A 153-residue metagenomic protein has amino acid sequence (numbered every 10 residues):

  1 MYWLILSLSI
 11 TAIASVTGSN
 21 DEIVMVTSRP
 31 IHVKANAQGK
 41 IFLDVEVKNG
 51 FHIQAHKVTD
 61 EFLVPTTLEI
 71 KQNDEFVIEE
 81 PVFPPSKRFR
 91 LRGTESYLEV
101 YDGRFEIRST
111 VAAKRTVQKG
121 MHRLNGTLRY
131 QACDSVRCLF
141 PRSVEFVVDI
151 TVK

Functional and structural regions predicted by a protein language model:
M1-A12: Bacterial N-terminal signal peptides
I13-K153: Extracellular/lumen-exposed scaffold segments
